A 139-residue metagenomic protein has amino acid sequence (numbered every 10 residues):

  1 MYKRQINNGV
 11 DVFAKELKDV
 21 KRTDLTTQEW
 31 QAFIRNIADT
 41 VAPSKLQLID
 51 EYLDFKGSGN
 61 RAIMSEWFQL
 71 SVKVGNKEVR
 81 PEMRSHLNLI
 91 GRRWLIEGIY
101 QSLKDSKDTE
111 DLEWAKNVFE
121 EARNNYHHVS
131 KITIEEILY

Functional and structural regions predicted by a protein language model:
K3-Y139: Long, ordered, helix-rich scaffold segments
